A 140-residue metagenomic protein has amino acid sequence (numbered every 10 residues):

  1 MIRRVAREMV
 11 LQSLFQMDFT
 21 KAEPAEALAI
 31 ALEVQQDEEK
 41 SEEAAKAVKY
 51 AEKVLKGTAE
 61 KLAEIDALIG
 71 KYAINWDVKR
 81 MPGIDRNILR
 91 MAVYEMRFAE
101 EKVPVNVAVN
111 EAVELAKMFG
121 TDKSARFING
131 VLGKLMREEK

Functional and structural regions predicted by a protein language model:
M1-A125, N129-K140: N-terminal interaction/assembly modules
